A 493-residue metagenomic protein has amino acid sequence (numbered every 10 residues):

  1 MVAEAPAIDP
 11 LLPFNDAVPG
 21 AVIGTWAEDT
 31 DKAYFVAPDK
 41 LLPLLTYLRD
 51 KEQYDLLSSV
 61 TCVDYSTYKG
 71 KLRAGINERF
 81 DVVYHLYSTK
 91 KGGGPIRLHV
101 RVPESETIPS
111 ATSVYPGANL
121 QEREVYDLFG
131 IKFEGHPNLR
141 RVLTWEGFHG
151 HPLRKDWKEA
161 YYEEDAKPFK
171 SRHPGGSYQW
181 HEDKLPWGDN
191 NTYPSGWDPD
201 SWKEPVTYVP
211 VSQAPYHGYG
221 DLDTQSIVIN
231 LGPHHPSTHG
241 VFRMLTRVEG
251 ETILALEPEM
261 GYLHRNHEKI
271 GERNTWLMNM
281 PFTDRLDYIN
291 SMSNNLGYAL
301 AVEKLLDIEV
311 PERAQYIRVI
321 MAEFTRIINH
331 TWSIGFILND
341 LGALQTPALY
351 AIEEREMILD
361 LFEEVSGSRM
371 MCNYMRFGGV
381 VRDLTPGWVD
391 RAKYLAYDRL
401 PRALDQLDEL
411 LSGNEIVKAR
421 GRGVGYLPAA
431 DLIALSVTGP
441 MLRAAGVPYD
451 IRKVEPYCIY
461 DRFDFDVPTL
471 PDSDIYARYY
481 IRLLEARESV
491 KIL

Functional and structural regions predicted by a protein language model:
M1-T252, G413, V417-A419, G423 (+2 more regions): Terminal low-complexity/charged segments
P6, D189-H239, R247-L493: Active-site bordering "gate/hinge" segments that shape substrate access to catalytic or cofactor-binding pockets
